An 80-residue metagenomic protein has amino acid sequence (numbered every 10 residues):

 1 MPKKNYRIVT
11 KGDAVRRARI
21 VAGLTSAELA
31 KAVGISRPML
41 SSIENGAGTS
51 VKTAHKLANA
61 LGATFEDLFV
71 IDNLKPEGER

Functional and structural regions predicted by a protein language model:
M1-I8, A18, S42, N59 (+1 more regions): Short, charged recognition helix plus adjacent turn of helix-turn-helix-like nucleic-acid-binding domains
V9, R19-V21, G48: Short amphipathic helical patch at the helix-1/turn junction of helix-turn-helix
D13-A32: Short basic helix-loop element that most often maps to the first helix and adjoining turn of HTH DNA-binding modules
V15, L29-A30, L40-I43, L68: Conserved hydrophobic/aromatic packing and binding residues within compact polymer-binding modules
G34-G48: Recognition helix of helix-turn-helix/homeodomain-like DNA-binding domains that insert into the DNA major groove
G46-N59, E77: Short, basic-rich loop-to-helix N-cap that marks the start of a DNA-contacting helix
